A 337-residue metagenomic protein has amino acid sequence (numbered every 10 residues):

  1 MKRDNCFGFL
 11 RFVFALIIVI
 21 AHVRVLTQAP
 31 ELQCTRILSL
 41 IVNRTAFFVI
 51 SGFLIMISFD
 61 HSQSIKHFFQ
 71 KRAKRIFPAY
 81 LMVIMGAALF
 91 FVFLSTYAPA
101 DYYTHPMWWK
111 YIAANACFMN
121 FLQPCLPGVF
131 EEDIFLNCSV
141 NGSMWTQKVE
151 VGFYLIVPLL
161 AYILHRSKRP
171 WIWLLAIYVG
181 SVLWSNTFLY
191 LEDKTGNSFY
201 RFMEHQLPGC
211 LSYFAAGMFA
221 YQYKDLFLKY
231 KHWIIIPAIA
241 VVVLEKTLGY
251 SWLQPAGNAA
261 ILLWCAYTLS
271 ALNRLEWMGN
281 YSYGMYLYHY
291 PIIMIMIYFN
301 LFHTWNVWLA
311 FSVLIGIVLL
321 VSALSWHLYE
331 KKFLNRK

Functional and structural regions predicted by a protein language model:
R3-G8, F14, V25, A113-Q254 (+3 more regions): Aromatic-enriched alpha-helical transmembrane segments of multi-pass intramembrane proteins
D4-D60, F77-I84, Y286-Y290: Functionally critical transmembrane alpha-helices in membrane proteins and complexes, commonly lining
I17, F47, I55, Q70 (+10 more regions): Hydrophobic alpha-helical transmembrane segments of multipass integral membrane proteins, especially permease/channel
I41, L81-V149, A256-I261, C265: Membrane-interface helix-loop-helix regions
N43-K74, A79-Y102, I292, N300 (+1 more regions): Juxtamembrane transmembrane-helix termini
I50, A215, G257-I261, S270 (+3 more regions): Transmembrane alpha-helix boundary/anchor motif
M56-Q63, F90-S95, L160-K168, M218-F227 (+5 more regions): Structural signal for the C-terminal ends of transmembrane alpha-helices and the immediately following loop
S58, A87-V92, L122-G128, L191-F199 (+3 more regions): A cytosolic-side transmembrane-helix exit/cap motif
